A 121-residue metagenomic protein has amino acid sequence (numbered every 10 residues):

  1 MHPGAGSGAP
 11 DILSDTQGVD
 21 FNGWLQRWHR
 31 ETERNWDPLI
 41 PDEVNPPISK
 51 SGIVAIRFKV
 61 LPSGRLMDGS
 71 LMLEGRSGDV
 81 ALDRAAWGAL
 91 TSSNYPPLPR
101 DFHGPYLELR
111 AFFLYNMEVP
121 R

Functional and structural regions predicted by a protein language model:
M1-D15, R30-I40, R57-E74, R84-R121: Conserved "boundary/linchpin" sites in short secondary-structure elements
D15-Q26, S77-A81: Soluble non-cytosolic domains of exported or imported proteins
E43-P47: Short, solvent-exposed loop/turn elements at beta->coil junctions and helix N-caps that rim active or binding pockets
S49-A55: Short, small/polar residue-rich loop motifs at catalytic or cofactor-binding pockets
